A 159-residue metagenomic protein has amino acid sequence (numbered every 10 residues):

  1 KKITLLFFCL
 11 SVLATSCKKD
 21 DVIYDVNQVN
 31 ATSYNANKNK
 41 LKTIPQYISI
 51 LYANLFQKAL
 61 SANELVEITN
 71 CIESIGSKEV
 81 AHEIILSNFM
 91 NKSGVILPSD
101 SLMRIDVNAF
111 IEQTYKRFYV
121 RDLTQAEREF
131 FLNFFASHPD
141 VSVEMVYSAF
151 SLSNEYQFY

Functional and structural regions predicted by a protein language model:
K1-I3, K19: Hydrophobic alpha-helical segments, especially transmembrane helices and their immediate juxtamembrane helical caps
I3-S11: Sec-dependent N-terminal signal peptides
L13-S16: C-terminal motif of bacterial Sec signal peptides marking the signal peptidase cleavage site
K18-Y159: Substrate/cofactor-recognition hotspot
